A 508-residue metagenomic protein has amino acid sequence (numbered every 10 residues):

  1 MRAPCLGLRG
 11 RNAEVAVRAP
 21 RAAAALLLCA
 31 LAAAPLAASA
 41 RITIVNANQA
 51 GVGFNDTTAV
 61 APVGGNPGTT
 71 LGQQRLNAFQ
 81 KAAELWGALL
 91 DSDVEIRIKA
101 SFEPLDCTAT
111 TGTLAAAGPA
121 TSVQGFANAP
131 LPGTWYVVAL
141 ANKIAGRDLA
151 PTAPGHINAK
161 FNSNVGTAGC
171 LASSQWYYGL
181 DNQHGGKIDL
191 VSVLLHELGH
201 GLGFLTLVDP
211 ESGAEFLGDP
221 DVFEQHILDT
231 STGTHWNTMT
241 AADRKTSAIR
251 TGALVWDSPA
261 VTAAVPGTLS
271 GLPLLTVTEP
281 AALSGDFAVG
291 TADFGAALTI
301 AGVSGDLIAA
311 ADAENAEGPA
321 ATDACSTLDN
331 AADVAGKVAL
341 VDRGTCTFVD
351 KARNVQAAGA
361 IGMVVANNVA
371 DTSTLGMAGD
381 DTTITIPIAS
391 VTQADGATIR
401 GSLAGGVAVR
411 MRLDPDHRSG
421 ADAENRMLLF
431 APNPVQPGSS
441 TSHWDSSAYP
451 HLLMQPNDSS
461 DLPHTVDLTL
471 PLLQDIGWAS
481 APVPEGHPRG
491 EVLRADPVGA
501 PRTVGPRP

Functional and structural regions predicted by a protein language model:
M1-A19: N-terminal secretory signal peptides that target proteins for export/translocation
A22-A24, A352-N354, L468-L470, D475: Composition- and surface-driven signal marking solvent-exposed, interaction-prone regions in large proteins
A23-A34: Bacterial N-terminal signal peptides
S39-L195, G201-P273, S402-P508: Extracellular zinc-dependent metalloprotease catalytic-domain scaffold
H200-G203, D209, L340, I361-M363: Secretory/export targeting leaders with adjacent low-complexity proregions
S258, T262-P434: Structured lumen-facing ectodomains of secretory-pathway proteins
